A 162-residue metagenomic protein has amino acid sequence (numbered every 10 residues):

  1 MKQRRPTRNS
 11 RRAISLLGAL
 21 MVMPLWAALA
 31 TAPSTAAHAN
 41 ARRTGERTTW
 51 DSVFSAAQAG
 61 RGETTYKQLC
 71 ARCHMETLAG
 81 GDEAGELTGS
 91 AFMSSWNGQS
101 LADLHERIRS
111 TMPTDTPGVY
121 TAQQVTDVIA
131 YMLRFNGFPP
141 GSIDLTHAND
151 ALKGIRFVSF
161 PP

Functional and structural regions predicted by a protein language model:
M1-R12: N-terminal secretory signal peptides that target proteins for export/translocation
L17-A28: Bacterial N-terminal signal peptides
A30, S34-A37: Cleavable N-terminal signal peptides
A37-T65, T116: Electrostatic cytochrome c docking/interface patches
R47, P117-P162: Flexible coil segments in periplasmic/lumen-exposed cytochrome c-class electron-transfer proteins
V53-A59, T77-P113: Gly/Gly-Pro-rich "capping" loops immediately C-terminal to redox-active cysteine motifs in periplasmic/lumenal
G62, Y66-T77, V128, M132: The canonical Cys-X-X-Cys-His
